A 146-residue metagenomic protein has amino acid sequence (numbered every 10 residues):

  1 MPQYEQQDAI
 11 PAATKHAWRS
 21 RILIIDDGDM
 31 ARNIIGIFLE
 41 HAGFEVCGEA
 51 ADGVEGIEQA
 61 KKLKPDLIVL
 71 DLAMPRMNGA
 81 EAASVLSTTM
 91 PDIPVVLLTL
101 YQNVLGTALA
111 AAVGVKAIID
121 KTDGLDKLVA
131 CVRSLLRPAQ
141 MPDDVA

Functional and structural regions predicted by a protein language model:
M1-R21, D126-A146: Non-catalytic signal-transmission and effector/linker regions of two-component phosphorelay proteins
D29-G48: Two-component/phosphorelay signaling modules centered on CheY-like receiver
D52-E55, N78-A82: Acidic catalytic/metal-coordinating carboxylates
K61-L63, V85-D92, V113: Conserved phosphotransfer cores of two-component systems
L63-V69: Active-site beta3 strand of CheY-like receiver
M74: Receiver (REC) domain active-site loop signature in two-component systems and cognate sites in sensor histidine kinases
E81, Q102-A130, S134: Alpha4 helix (beta4-alpha4-beta5 surface) of REC/receiver domains from two-component response regulators
